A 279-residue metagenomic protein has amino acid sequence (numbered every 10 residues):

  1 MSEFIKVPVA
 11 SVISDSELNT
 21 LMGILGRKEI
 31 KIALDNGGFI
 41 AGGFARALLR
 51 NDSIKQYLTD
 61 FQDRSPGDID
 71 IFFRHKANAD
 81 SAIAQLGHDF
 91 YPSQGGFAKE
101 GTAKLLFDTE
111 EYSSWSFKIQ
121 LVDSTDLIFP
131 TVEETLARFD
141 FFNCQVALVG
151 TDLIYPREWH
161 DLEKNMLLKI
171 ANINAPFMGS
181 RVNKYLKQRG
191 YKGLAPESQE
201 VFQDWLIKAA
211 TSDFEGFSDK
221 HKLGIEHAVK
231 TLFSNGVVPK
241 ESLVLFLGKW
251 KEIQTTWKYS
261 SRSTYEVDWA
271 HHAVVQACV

Functional and structural regions predicted by a protein language model:
M1-V279: Catalytic cores of the polymerase beta-like nucleotidyltransferase superfamily and closely associated nucleotide
